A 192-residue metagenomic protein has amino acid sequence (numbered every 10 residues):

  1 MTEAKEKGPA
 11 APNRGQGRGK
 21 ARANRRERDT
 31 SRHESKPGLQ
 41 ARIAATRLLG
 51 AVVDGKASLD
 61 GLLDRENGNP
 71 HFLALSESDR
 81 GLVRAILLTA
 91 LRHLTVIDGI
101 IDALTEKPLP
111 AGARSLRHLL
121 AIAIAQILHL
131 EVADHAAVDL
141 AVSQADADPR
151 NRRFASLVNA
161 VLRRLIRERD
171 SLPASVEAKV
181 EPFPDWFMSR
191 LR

Functional and structural regions predicted by a protein language model:
M1-R192: Class I Rossmann-like S-adenosyl-L-methionine
